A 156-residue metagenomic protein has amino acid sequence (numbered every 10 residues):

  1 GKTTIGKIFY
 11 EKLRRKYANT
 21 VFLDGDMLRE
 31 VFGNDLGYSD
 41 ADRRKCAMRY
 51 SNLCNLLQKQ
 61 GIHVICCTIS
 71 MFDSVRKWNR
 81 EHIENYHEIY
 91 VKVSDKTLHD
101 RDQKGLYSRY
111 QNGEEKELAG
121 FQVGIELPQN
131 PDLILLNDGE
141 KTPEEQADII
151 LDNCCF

Functional and structural regions predicted by a protein language model:
T3: Walker A/P-loop
G6-N52: Conserved substrate/cofactor phosphate-moiety recognition/catalytic segment in nucleotide-dependent phosphotransferases
K7, A47-S51, D73, K92 (+2 more regions): Generic alpha-helical structural signal
E11, C54-N55, K77-N79, Q122-E126: Short, flexible, glycine/charge-rich loop motifs used to bind or transfer phosphoryl groups or to couple energy/partner
R15-Y17, K59, I83-E84, N130: Short, well-ordered coil/turn elements that cap or connect secondary structure elements
T20-F22, Y86-Y90, D132-I134: Conserved beta-strand scaffold positions in the cores of enzyme catalytic domains, especially in NTP/NDP-utilizing
V31-G37, D42, N52-Q111, E117: ATP-dependent NMP and nucleoside kinases share a basic, alpha-helical "lid"
K92, D100-I149, N153-F156: Small-molecule kinase domains that catalyze NTP-dependent phosphoryl transfer to phosphate-bearing small molecules
